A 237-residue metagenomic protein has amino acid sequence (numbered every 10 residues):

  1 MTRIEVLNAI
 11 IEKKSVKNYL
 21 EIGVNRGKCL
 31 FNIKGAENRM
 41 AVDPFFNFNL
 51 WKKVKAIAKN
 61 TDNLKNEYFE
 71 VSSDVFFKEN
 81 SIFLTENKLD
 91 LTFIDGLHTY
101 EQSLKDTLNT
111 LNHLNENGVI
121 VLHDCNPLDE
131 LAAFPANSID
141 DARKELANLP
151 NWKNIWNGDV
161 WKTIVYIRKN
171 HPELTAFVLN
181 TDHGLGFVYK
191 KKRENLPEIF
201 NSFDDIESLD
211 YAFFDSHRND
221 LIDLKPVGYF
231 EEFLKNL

Functional and structural regions predicted by a protein language model:
M1-F93, L97-L237: A short alpha-helical cap/connector motif
